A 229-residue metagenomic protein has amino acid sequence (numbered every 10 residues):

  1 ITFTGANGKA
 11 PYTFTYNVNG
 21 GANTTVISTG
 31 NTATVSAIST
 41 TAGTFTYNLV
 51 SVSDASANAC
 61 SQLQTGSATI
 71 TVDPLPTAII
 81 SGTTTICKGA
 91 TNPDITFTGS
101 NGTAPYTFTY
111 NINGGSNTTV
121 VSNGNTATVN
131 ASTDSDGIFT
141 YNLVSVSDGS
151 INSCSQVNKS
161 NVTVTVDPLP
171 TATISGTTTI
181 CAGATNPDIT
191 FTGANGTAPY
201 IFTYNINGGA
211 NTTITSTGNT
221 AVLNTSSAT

Functional and structural regions predicted by a protein language model:
I1, T91-I95, T185-I189: Structural beta-strand segments of beta-rich domains
A6-G8, S100-G102, A194-G196: Short glycine/proline-centered coil/turn motifs in the loop regions of extracellular beta-sandwich domains
P11-N23, A104-N117, A198-N211: Change to "...patches in solvent-exposed regions of secreted, membrane-anchored, or virion-exposed structural
I27-Y47, V121-T140, T215-T229: Solvent-exposed segments in extracellular or luminal domains encompassing
V52-C60, V146-C154: Short, solvent-exposed loop/turn segments at the edges of extracellular beta-sandwich modules
A68-P74, V162-P168: Interdomain boundary/hinge segments at the C-termini of tandem beta-sandwich modules
P74-G82, P168-G176: Proline-enriched interdomain boundary motifs that mark the N-terminal boundary and often initiate the first structured
T84-T91, T178-T185: Short, solvent-exposed loop/linker segments at the N-terminal edge of repeated beta-sheet extracellular domains
